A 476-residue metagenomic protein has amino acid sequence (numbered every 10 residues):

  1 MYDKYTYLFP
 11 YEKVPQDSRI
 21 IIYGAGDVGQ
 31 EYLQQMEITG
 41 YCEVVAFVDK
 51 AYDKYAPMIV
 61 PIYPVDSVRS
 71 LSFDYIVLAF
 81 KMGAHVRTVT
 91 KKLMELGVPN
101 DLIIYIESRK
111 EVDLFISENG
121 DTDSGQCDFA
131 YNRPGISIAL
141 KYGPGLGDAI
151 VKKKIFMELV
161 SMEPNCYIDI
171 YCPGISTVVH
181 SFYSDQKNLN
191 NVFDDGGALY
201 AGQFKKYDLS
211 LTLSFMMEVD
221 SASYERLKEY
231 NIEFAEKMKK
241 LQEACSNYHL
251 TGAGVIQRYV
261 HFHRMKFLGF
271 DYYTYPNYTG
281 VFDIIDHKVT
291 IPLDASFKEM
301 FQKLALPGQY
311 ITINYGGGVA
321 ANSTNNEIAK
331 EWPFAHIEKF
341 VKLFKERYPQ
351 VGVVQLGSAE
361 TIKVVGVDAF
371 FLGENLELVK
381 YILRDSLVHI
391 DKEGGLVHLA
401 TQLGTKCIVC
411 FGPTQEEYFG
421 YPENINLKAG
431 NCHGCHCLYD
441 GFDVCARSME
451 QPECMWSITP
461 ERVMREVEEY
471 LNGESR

Functional and structural regions predicted by a protein language model:
M1-D121: Hydrophobic, well-ordered beta-alpha structural blocks that scaffold small-molecule cofactor pockets
D17, T122-G135, S296-I313: Nucleotide-sugar donor-binding and catalytic loop/hinge architecture of NDP-sugar-dependent glycosyltransferases
Y32-Q34, L140-E163, I337, V341: Histidine-anchored nucleotide/phosphate-binding helix
E43-K50, Y167-I175, V354-L356: Short internal beta-strands
L189-T290, L306-N326, T414-E417: Conserved nucleotide-diphosphate donor binding/catalytic pocket of glycan-assembly enzymes
L241-K303, E423-R476: Leloir-type glycosyltransferase catalytic cores
F282, K288-Q355, R462-Y470: Core catalytic architecture of nucleotide-activated donor-dependent transferases building glycoconjugates
N325-P413: Donor-binding and catalytic core of enzymes assembling or modifying cell-surface/extracellular glycoconjugates
